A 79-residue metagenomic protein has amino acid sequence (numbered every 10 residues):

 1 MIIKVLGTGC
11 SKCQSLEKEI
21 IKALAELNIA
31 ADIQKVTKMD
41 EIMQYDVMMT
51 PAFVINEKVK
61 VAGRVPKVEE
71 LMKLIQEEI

Functional and structural regions predicted by a protein language model:
M1-E19: Local sequence-structure signature of Cys/Sec-based thiol-disulfide redox active-site neighborhoods
G9, N28, D46, E57: Conserved functional loop/turn residues at catalytic and ligand-binding sites
Q14-E17, V47, V65: Conserved strand-to-helix beginnings and helix N-cap segments that scaffold or border functional pockets
I20, L24: Conserved hydrophobic residues forming the short capping helix/wall of the S-adenosyl-L-methionine
I29-M39: Thiol-based oxidoreductase modules, predominantly thioredoxin-like and allied folds used for disulfide exchange
K38-E41, E70: Short acidic active-site motifs
M43-M49: Thiol/disulfide oxidoreductase modules built on the thioredoxin-like
T50-I79: C-terminal structural segments of small proteins and small subunits
